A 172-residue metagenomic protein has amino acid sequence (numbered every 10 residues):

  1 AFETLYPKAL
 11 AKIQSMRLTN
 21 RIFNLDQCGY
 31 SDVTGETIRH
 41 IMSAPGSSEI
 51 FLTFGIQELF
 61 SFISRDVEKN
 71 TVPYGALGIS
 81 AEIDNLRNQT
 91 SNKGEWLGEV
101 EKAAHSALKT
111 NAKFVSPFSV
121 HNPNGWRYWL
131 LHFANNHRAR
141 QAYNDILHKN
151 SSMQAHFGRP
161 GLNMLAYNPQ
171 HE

Functional and structural regions predicted by a protein language model:
A1-E172: Class I S-adenosyl-L-methionine-dependent methyltransferase catalytic core
